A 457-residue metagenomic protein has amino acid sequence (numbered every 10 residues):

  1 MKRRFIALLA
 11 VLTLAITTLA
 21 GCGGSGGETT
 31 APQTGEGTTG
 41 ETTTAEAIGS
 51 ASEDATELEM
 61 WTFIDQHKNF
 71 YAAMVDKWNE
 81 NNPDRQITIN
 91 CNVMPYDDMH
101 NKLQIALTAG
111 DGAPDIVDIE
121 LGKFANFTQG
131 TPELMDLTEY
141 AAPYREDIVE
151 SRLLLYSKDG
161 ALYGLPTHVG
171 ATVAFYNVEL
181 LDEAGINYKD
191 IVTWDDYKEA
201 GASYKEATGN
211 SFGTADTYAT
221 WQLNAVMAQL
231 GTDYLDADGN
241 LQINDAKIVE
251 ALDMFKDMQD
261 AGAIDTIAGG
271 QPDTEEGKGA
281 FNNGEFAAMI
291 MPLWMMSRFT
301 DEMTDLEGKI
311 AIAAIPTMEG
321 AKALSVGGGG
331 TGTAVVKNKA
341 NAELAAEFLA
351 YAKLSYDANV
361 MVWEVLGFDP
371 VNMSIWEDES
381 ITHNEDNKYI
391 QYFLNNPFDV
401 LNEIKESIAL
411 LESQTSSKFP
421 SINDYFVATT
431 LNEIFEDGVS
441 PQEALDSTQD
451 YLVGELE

Functional and structural regions predicted by a protein language model:
M1-L58, E80, N387, E443-E457: Short, low-complexity disordered leader/linker segments with a strong preference for bacterial N-terminal type II
E46-G49, D65-Q86, F426-V427: Short, polar/charged alpha-helical segment
E46-S50, E120-V173, D195-K198, E206 (+3 more regions): Hinge/lid segment of periplasmic solute-binding proteins
D54-D65, I87-N92, D115-I116, Y163 (+1 more regions): Short, well-ordered beta-strand elements
K77, N81-I148, L155, E183-G185 (+4 more regions): Extracytoplasmic "Venus flytrap"/periplasmic binding protein-like
D84-T88, T138, A142, Y156-Q222 (+6 more regions): Helix-loop-helix "hinge/cap" segment bordering the ligand-binding cleft or interdomain interface
A125, M295-L306, E319-Y425: C-terminal lobe and pocket-closing loops of periplasmic/extracytoplasmic Venus-flytrap solute-binding proteins
N126, Q222-A225, D253-E347: Extracytoplasmic/periplasmic substrate-binding proteins
